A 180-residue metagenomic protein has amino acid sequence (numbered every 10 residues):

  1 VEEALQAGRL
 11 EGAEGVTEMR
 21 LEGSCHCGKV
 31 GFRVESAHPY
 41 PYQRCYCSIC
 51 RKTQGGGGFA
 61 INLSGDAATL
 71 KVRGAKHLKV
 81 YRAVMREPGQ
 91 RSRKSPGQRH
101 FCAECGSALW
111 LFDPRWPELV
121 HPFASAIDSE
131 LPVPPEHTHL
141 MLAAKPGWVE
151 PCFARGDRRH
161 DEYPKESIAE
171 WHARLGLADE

Functional and structural regions predicted by a protein language model:
E2-S24, K29-E180: A short Gly-Trp-Pro
